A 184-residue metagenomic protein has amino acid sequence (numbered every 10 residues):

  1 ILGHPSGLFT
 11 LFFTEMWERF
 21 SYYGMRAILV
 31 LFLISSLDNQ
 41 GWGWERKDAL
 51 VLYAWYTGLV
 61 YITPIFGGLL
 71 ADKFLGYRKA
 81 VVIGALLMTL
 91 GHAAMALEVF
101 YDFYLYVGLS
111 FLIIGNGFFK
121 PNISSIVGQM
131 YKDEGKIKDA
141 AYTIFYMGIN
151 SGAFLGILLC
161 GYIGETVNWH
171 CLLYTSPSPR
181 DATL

Functional and structural regions predicted by a protein language model:
I28-K47: Short amphipathic helix-loop junctions that connect adjacent transmembrane helices in Major Facilitator Superfamily/SLC
A54-L69: Central cavity-lining transmembrane alpha-helices of secondary-active solute carriers, predominantly the Major
F66-G84: Conserved MFS/SLC helix-loop-helix module at the cytosolic interface between two early adjacent transmembrane helices
L86-F100: C-terminal ends and interior cores of transmembrane alpha-helices in multi-pass membrane transporters/permeases
Y104-F118: Hydrophobic core of transmembrane alpha-helices in multi-pass small-molecule transporters, especially MFS/SLC-type
A140-I157: Glycine-rich segments within core transmembrane alpha-helices of 12-TM secondary carriers
E165-Y174: A membrane-interface helix-boundary motif in multi-pass transporters
Y174-L184: Single conserved hydrophobic/aromatic residue that forms the stacking wall/gate of nucleotide- or nucleobase-binding
